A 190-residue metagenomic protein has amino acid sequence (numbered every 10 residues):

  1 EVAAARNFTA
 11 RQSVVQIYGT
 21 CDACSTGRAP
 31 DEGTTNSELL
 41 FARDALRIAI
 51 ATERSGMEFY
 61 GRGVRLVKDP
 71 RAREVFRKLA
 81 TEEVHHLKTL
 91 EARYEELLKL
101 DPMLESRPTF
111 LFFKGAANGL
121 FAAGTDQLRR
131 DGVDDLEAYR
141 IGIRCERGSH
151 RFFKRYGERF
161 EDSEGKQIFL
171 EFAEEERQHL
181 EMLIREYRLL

Functional and structural regions predicted by a protein language model:
E1-T26, L128: Non-DNA-binding regulatory cores of transcription-related proteins, predominantly C-terminal effector-binding
D31-L190: Non-heme di-metal
